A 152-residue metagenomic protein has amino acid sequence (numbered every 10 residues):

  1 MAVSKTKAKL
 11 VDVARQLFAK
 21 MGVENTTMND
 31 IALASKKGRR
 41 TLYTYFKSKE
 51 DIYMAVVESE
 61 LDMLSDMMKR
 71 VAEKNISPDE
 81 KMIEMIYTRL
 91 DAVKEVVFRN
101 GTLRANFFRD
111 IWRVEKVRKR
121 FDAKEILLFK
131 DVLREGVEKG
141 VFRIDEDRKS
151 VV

Functional and structural regions predicted by a protein language model:
M1-K5: N-terminal intrinsically disordered/low-complexity leader segments
K9, V13, L17-D51, A55: Helix-turn-helix
V11, Y53, V57, L61 (+2 more regions): Amphipathic, non-transmembrane alpha-helical scaffold segments
M28-L33, E60, L64, M68: A broad helix-preferring feature
A55, S59, K69-E95: Hydrophobic alpha-helical connector segments
L90-L128, E138: Short secondary-structure transition hinges
V141: Catalytic-site/binding-pocket detector for metal-dependent nucleotidyl cyclases and the c-di-GMP signaling machinery
K149-V152: Conserved small/polar residues in nucleotide/adenosyl-binding loops
